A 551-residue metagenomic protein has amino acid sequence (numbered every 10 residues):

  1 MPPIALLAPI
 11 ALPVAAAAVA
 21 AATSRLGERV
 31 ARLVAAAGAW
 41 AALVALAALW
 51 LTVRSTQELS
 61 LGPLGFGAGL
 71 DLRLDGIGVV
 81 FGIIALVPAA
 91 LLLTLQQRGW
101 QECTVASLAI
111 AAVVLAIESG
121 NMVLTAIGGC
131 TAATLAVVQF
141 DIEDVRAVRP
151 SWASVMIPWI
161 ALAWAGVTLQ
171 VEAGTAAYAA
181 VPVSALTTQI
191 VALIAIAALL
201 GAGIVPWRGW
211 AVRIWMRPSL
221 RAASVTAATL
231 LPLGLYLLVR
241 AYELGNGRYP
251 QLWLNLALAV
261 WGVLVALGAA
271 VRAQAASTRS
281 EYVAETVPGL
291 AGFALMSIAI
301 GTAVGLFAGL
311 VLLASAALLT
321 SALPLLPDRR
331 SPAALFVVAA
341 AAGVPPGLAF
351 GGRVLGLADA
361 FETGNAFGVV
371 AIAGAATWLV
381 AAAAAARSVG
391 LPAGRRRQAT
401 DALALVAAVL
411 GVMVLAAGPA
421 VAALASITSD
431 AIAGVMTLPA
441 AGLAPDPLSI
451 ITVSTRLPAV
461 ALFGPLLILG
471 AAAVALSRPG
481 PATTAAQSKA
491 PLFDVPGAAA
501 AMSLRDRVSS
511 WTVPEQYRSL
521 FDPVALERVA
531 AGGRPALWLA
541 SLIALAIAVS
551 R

Functional and structural regions predicted by a protein language model:
P2-A8, A16-T104, T175-A180, D430 (+3 more regions): Transmembrane helix-loop-helix hairpins at membrane boundaries of multipass inner-membrane proteins
A17-A21, L93, G268-V271, A385 (+2 more regions): Alpha-helical transmembrane segments
E28-A39, R149-M156, R330-A334, Q398-L410 (+1 more regions): Alpha-helical transmembrane segments and their helix-start/interface "positive-inside/aromatic belt" motifs in integral
A36-W50, P158-W164, V337-A342, V406-T428 (+1 more regions): Hydrophobic alpha-helical membrane-insertion segments
L64-V80, V183-V191, F361-A371, I450-T455: Short aromatic-rich membrane-water interface segments that cap or initiate transmembrane helices in multi-pass membrane
A90-W100, T104-T125, A133-A402, P419: Hydrophobic transmembrane alpha-helices and their helix-loop junctions in integral membrane proteins
L231, G262, A334-A342, L403-G418 (+3 more regions): Hydrophobic membrane-spanning alpha-helices of multi-pass integral membrane proteins
L424-V460, R478-R551: Aromatic-capped, Gly/Pro-kinked transmembrane alpha-helices
